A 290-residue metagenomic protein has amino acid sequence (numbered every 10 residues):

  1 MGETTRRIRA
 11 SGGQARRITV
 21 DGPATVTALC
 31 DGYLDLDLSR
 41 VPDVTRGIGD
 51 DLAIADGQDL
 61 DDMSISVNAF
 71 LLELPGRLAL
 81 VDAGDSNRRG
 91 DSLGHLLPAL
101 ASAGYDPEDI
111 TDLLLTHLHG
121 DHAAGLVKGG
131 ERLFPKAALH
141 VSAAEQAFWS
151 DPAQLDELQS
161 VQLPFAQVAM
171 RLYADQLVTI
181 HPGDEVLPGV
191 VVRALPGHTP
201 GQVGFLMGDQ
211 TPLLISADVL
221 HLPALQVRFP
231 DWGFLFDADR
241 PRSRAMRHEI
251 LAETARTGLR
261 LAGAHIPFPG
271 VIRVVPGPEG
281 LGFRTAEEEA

Functional and structural regions predicted by a protein language model:
R7-I8, D59-M63, R193-P196: Short Gly/Pro-enriched turn/cap motifs at secondary-structure boundaries
G13-A103, G204-V219: Conserved beta-strand hairpin/beta-sheet module of binuclear metal-dependent hydrolase folds, prominently
D31-G32, A83-S86, L118, A144-E145 (+3 more regions): Active-site metal-binding loops of divalent metal-dependent hydrolases
A79-V81, L114, L139, L213-I215 (+1 more regions): Residue-level marker for buried hydrophobic side chains located in beta-strands that build the well-ordered beta-sheet
D91-H140: Active-site metal-binding motif and surrounding structural segment of the metallo-beta-lactamase
G94, A101-Y105, D109, A138-A194 (+2 more regions): Metallo-beta-lactamase
L113-A123, L195-Q202, A262-P269: Histidine-centered catalytic micro-motifs
T211-A290: Cap/insert and terminal regions of metallo-dependent hydrolase folds
